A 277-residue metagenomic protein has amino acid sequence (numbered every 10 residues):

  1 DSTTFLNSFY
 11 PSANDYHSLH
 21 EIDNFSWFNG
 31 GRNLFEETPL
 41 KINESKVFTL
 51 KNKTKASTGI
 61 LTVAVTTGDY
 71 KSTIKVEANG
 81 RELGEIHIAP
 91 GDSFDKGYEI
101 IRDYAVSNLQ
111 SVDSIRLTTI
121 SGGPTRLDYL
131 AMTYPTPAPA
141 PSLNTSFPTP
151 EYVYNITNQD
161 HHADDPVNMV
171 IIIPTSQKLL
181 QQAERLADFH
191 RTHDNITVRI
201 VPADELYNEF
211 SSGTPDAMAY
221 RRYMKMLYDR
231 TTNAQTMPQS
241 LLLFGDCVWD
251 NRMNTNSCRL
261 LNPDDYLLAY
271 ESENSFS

Functional and structural regions predicted by a protein language model:
D1-Q177, Q181-Q182, D188-H193, E209-S277: Structured catalytic cores of large enzymes
D194-Y207: Short, well-structured beta-strand/strand-turn elements
